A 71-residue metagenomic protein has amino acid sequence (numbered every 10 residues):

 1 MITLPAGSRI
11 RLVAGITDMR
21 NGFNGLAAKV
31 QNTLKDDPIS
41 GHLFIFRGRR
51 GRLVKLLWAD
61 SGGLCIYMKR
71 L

Functional and structural regions predicted by a protein language model:
M1-L71: Polybasic/polar functional segments that serve as interface/processing modules
